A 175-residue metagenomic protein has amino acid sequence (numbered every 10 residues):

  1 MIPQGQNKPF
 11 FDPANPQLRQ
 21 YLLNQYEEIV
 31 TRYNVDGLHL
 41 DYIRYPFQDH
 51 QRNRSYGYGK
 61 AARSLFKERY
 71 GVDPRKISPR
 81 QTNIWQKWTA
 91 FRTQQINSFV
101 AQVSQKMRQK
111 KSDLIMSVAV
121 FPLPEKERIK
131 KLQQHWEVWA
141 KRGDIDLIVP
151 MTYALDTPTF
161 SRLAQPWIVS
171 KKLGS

Functional and structural regions predicted by a protein language model:
M1-V138, R142: Polysaccharide-binding and catalytic clefts of secreted carbohydrate-active enzymes
N34, G143-D146, L173-G174: Glycine-enriched alpha-helix->loop->beta-strand junction motifs that scaffold or abut catalytic
H39, I148-V149: Conserved beta-strand positions in the central sheet of alpha/beta enzyme cores
S117, V149-P150: Short, well-structured secondary-structure segments
P122-K131, P150-R162: Acidic-and-aromatic substrate-binding clefts and catalytic sites of carbohydrate-active enzymes
D156-S175: Surface-exposed substrate-engagement region within the catalytic domains of secreted or surface-exposed extracellular
